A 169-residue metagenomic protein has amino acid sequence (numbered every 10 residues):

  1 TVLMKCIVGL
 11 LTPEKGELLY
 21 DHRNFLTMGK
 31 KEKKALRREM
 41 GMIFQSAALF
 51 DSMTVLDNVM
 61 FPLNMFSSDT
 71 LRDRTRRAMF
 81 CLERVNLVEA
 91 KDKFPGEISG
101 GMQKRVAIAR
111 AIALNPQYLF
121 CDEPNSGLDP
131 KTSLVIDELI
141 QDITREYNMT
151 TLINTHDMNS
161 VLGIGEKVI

Functional and structural regions predicted by a protein language model:
V8: Helix-to-loop junction immediately C-terminal to a conserved catalytic motif
G16-N24: Conserved ABC transporter NBD signature motif
R23-N24, L71-E89: Conserved ABC ATPase "signature" region
F94-I98, M102: Conserved ABC ATPase signature
A113-Q117: A short, proline-enriched helix->beta-strand linker immediately N-terminal to the Walker B motif in ABC-type P-loop
L119-D122: Catalytic Walker B motif of ABC-type/P-loop ATPase nucleotide-binding domains
P130-T132: Helix N-cap at the start of a conserved alpha-helix in ABC-type nucleotide-binding domains
